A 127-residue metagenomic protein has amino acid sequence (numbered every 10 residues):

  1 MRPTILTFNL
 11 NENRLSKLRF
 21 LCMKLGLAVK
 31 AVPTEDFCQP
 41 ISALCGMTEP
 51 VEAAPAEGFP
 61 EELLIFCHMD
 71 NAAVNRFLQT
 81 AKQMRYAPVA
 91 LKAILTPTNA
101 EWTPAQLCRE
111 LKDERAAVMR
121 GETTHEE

Functional and structural regions predicted by a protein language model:
M1-M47, E122-H125: N-terminal, charge-rich interaction modules
T4-T7, C22, F59-C67, F77: Short, structured motif recognition centered on aromatic/hydrophobic residues
I5, R14-F20, K30, V74 (+1 more regions): Helix-rich interaction surfaces within compact, conserved domain-sized segments that mediate assembly or partner
N11, D36-F37, D70, T96-A100: Short beta-alpha junction loops
G26-P33, P55-F59, Y86-A90: Generic detector of short, locally flexible boundary/turn motifs and exposed helical patches
F37-I65: Short, intrinsically disordered low-complexity segments
